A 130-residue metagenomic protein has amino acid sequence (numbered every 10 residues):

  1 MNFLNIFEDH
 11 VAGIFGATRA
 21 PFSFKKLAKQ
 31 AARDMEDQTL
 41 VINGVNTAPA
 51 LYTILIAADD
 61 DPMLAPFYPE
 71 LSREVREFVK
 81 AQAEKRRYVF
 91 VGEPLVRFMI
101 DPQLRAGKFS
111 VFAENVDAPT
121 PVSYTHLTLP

Functional and structural regions predicted by a protein language model:
M1-Y124: Long, compositionally biased regulatory regions of eukaryotic proteins
T125-P130: Conserved small/polar residues in nucleotide/adenosyl-binding loops
